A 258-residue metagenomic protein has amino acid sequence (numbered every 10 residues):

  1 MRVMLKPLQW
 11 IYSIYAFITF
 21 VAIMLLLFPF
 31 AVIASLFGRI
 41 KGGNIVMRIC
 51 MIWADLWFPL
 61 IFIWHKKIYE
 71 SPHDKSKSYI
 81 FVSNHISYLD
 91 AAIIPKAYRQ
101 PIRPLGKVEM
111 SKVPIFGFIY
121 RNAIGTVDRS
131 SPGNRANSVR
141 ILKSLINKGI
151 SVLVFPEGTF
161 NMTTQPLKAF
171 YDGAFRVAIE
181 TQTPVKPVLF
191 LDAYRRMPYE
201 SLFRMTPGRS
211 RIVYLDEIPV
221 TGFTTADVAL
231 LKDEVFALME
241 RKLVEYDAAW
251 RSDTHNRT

Functional and structural regions predicted by a protein language model:
V3-I18, G42-I49, A178: Structural motif marking the loop-to-transmembrane transition
M4-P7, N137-T258: Non-catalytic C-terminal accessory region of glycerolipid acyltransferases and related lyso-lipid remodeling enzymes
P7-L36: A hydrophobic membrane-anchoring feature enriched in long, contiguous, low-charge segments that mark signal-anchor
M24, A31-R48, I52, L60 (+1 more regions): Catalytic core of membrane glycerolipid acyltransferases/transacylases, capturing the structured, soluble-facing
D55-H65: Transmembrane alpha-helices and immediately adjacent membrane-cytoplasm interface residues in multi-pass integral
K67, F81, P104, I212-Y214: Generic preference for hydrophobic
E70-K75, F203-M205: A short beta-turn/loop motif at secondary-structure boundaries
